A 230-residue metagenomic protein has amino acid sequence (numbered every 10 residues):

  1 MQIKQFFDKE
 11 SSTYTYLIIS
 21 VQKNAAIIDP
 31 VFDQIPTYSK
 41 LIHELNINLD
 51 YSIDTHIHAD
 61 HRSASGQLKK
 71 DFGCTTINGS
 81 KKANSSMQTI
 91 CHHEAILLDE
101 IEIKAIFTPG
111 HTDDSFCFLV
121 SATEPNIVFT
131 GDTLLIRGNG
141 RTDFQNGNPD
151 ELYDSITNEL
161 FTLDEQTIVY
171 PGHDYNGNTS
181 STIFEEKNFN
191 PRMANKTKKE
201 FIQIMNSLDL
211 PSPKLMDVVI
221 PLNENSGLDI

Functional and structural regions predicted by a protein language model:
M1-N48, F118-G131: Conserved beta-strand hairpin/beta-sheet module of binuclear metal-dependent hydrolase folds, prominently
S12, F32-F107, N126, N188-K196 (+1 more regions): Active-site HxH/HxHxD metal-binding segment of metal-dependent hydrolases
I18, D29, H56, L68 (+5 more regions): Divalent metal-coordination and catalytic microenvironments
I27-P30, E100, P171: Small/polar loops that bind or transfer phosphate-bearing groups
P30, I57, K81, H111-T112 (+4 more regions): Active-site metal-binding loops of divalent metal-dependent hydrolases
I77-G79, A83, L97, N139-G172: Gly/lys/ser-thr-rich phosphate-binding loops in alpha/beta enzymes that coordinate phosphoanhydride or phosphate groups
I101, A105-F107, T112-F129: Ligand/cofactor pocket segment of small-molecule handling proteins
D154-I168, G172-I230: Accessory terminal helices/loops
